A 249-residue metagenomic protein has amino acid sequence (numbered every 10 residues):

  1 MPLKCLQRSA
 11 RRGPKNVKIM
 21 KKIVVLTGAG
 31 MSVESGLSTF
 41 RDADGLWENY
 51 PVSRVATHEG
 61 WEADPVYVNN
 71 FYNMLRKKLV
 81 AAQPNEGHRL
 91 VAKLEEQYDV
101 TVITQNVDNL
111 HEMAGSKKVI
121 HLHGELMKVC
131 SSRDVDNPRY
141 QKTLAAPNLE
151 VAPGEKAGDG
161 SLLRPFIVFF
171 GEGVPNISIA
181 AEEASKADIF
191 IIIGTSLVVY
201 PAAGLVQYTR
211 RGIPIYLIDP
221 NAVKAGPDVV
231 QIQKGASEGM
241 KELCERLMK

Functional and structural regions predicted by a protein language model:
C5-L6, A10-K249: Conserved catalytic core of sirtuin-type NAD+-dependent deacylases
